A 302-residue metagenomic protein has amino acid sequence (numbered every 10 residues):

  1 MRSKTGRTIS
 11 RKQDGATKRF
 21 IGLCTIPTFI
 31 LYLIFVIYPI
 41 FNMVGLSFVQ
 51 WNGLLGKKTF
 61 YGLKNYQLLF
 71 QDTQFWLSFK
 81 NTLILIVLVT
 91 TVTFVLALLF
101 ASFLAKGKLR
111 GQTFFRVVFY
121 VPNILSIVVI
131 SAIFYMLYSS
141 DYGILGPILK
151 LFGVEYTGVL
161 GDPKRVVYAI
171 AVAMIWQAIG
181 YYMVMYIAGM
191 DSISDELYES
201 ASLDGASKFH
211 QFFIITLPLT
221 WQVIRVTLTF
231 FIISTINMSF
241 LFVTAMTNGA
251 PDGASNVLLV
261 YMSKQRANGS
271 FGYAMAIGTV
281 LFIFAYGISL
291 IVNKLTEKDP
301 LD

Functional and structural regions predicted by a protein language model:
M1-G15: Short, Lys/Arg-rich, polar N-terminal cytosolic tail immediately upstream of the first transmembrane signal-anchor
Q13-D302: A structural signal for multi-pass alpha-helical bundles of membrane permease subunits that mediate small-molecule
